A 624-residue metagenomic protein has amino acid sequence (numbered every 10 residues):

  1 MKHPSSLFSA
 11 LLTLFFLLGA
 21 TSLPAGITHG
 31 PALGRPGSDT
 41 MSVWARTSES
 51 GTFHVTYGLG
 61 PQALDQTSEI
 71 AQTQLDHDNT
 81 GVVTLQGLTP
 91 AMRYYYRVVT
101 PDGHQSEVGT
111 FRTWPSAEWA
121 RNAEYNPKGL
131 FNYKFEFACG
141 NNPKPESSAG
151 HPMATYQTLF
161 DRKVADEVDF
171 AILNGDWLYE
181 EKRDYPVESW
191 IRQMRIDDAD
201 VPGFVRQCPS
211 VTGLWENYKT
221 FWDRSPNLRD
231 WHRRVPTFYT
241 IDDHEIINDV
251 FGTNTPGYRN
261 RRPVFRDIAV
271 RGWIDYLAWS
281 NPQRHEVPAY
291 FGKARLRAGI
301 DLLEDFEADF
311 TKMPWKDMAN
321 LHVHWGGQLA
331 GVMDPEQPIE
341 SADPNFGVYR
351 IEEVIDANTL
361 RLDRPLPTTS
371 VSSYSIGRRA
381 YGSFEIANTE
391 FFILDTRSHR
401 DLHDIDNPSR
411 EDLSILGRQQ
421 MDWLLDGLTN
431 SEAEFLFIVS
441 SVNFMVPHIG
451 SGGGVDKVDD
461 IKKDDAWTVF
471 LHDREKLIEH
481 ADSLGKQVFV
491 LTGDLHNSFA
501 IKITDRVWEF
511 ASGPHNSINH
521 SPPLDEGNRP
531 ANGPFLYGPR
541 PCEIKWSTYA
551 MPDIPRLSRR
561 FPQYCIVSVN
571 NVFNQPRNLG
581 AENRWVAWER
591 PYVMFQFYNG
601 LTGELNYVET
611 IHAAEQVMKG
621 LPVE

Functional and structural regions predicted by a protein language model:
M1-L11, G377: Bacterial N-terminal signal peptides that target proteins for export
P4-F8, T21, T67: Intrinsically disordered, low-complexity segments enriched in Ser/Pro/Gly/Ala and basic residues
S9-G19: Bacterial N-terminal signal peptides
L23-V83, G87-E624: Long, structured stretches of catalytic cores involved in phosphate-ester chemistry, encompassing
